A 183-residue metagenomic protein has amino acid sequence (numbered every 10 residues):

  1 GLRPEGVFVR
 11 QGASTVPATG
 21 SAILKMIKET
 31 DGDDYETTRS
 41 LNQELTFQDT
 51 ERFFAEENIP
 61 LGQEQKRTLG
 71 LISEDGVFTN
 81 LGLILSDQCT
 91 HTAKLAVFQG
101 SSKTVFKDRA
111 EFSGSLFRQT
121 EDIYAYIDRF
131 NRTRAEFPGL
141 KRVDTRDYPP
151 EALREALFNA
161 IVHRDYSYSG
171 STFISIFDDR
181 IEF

Functional and structural regions predicted by a protein language model:
G1-F183: Conserved N-terminal catalytic/coupling substructures associated with nucleotide/phosphate chemistry
